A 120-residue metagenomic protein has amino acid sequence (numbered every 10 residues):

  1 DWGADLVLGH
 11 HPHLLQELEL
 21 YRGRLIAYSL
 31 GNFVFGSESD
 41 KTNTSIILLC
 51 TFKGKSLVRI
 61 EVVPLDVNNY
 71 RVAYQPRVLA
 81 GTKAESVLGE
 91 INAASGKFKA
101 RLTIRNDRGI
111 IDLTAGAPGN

Functional and structural regions predicted by a protein language model:
D1-L48: Conserved beta-sheet core of the metallophosphoesterase superfamily
T42-N43, I47-N120: A short C-terminal boundary segment appended to hydrolase-like catalytic domains
